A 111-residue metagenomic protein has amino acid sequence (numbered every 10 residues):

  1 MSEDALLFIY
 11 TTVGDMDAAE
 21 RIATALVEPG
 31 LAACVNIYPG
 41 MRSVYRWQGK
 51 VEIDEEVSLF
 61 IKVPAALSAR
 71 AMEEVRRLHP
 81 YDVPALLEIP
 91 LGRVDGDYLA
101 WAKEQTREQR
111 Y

Functional and structural regions predicted by a protein language model:
M1-Y111: Positively charged, small/polar-rich N-terminal and surface patches that mediate targeting and assembly and bind
